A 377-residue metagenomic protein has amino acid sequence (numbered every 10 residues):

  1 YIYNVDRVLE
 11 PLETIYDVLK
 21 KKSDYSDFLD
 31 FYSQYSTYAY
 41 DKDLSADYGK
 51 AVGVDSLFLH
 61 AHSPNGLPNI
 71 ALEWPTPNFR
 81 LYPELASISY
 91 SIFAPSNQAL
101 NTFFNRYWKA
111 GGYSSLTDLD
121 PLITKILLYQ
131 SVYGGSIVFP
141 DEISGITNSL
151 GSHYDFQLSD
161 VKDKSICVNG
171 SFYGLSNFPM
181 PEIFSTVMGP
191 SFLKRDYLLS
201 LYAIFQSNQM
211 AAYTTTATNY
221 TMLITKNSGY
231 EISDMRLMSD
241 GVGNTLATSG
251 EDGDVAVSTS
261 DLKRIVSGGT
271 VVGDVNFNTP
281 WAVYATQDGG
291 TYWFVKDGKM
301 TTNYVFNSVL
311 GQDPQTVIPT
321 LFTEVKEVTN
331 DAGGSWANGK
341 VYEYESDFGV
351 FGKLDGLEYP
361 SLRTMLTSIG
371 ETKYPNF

Functional and structural regions predicted by a protein language model:
Y1-F377: Mature, structured domains of secreted/extracytosolic soluble proteins
